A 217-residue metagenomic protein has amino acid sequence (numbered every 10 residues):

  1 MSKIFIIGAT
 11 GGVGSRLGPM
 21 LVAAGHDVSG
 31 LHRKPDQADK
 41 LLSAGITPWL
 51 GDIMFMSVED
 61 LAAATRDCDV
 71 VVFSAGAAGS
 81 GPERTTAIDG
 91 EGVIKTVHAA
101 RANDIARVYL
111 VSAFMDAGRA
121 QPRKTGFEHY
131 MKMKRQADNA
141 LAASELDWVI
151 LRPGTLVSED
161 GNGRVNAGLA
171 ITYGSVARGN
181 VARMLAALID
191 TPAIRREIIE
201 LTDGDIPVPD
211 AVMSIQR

Functional and structural regions predicted by a protein language model:
I4-H26: N-terminal Rossmann NAD(P)H-binding glycine-rich loop of SDR-like oxidoreductase domains
I7-T10, S29, P35, A77-A78 (+2 more regions): Conserved Rossmann-fold NAD(P)-dependent oxidoreductase catalytic core, especially the SDR/UDP-sugar
V13, V71, L151, V181-L185 (+1 more regions): Non-catalytic, hydrophobic alpha-helical segments
G30-K95, A99-A102, D190: NAD(P)H-binding glycine-rich loop region in Rossmannoid oxidoreductase-like domains and their noncatalytic homologs
A120, D160-V165, L188-E197: Glycine/proline-rich active-site loop of Rossmann-fold NAD(P)-dependent oxidoreductases
M133, T172-A187, E197: Substrate-positioning beta->alpha
V149-L169: Flexible, glycine-rich beta-alpha linker
T191-A211: Core catalytic loop region at the nicotinamide-binding pocket of NAD(P)H-dependent oxidoreductases
